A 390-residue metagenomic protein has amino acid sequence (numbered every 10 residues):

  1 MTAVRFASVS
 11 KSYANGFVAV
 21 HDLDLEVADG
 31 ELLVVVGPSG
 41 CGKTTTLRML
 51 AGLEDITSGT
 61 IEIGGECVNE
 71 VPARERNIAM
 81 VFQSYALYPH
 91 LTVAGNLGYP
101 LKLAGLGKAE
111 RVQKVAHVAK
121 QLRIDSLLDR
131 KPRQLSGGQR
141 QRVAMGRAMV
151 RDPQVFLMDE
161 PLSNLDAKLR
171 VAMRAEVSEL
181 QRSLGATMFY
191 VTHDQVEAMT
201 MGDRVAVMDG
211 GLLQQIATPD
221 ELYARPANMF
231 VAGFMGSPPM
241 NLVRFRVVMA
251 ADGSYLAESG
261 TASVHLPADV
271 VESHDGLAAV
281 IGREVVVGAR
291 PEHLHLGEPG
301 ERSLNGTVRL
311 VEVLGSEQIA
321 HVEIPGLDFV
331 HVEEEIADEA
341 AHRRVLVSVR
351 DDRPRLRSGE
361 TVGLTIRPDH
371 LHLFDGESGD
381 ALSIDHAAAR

Functional and structural regions predicted by a protein language model:
G16-V18: Short coil-to-beta microelement around the adenine-binding A-loop and adjacent beta1/P-loop entry of ABC ATPase
L23-V34: Pre-Walker A (P-loop) beta-loop-beta motif of ABC nucleotide-binding domains
L32, A73-F234: ABC ATPase nucleotide-binding domains
V36-P38: The feature captures the beta-strand-to-loop junction immediately N-terminal to the Walker
A51: Helix-to-loop junction immediately C-terminal to a conserved catalytic motif
T60-E62, E66, L212: ATP-binding/catalytic-site motifs of ATP-hydrolyzing domains
M249-R390: Non-catalytic connector elements of ABC transporters
